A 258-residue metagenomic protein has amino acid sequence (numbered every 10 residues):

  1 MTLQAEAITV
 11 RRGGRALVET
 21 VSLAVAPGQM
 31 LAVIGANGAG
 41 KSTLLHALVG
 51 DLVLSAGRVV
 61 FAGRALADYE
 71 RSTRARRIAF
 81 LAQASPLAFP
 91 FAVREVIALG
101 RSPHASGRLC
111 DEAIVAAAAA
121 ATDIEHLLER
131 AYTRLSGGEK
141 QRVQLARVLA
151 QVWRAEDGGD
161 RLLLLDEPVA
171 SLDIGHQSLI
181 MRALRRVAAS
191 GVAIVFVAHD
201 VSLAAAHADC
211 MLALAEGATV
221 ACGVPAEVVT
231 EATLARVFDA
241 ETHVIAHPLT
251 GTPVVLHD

Functional and structural regions predicted by a protein language model:
L3, V18-E19: Conserved structural motif at the start of ABC-family nucleotide-binding domains
I34-A36: The feature captures the beta-strand-to-loop junction immediately N-terminal to the Walker
V49: Helix-to-loop junction immediately C-terminal to a conserved catalytic motif
G57-A65: Conserved ABC transporter NBD signature motif
A65-A79, F89: ABC ATPase NBD coupling module
D111-L127: Conserved ABC ATPase "signature" region
M211-A226: H-loop (His-switch) and adjacent beta-strand-loop-beta switch element of ABC-type ATPase nucleotide-binding domains
E231, A235-D258: ABC ATPase nucleotide-binding domains
